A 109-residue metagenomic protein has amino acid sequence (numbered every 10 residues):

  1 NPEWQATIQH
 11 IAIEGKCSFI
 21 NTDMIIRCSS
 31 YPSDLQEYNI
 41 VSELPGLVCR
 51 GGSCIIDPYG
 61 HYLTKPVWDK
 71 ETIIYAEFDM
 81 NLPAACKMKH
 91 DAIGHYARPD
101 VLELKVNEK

Functional and structural regions predicted by a protein language model:
N1-I73: CN hydrolase (nitrilase-like) catalytic-core segments centered on the catalytic cysteine and neighboring Lys/Glu
D34, Y75, H95-A97: A generic membrane alpha-helix/interface feature
K70-K89: A short, polar/charged loop-to-alpha-helix boundary motif
P83-K109: Cysteine/selenocysteine-centered motifs that mediate thiol-based redox chemistry or coordinate metal-sulfur cofactors
